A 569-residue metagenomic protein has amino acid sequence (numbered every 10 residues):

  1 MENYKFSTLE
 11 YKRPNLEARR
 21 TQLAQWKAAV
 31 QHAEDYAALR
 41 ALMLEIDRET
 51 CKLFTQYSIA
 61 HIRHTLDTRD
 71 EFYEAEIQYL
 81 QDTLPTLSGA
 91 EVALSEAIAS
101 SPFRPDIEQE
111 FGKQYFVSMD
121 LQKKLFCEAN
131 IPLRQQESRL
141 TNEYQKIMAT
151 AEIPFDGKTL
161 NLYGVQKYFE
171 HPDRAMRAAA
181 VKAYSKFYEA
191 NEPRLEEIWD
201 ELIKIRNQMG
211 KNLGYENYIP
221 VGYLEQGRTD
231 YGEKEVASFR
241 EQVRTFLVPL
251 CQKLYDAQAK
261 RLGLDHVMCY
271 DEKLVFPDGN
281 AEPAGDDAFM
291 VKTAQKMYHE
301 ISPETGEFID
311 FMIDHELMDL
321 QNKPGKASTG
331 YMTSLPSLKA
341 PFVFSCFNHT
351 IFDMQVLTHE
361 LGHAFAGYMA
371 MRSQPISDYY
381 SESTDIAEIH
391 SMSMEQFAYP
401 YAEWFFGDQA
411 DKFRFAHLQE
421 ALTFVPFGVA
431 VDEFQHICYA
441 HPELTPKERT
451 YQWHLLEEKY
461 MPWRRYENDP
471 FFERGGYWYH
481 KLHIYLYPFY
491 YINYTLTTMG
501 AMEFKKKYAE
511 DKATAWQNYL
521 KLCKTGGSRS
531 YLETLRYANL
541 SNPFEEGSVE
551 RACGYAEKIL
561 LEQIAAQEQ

Functional and structural regions predicted by a protein language model:
M1-N280: A well-structured
F116, D120, R228, L357 (+7 more regions): C-terminal, non-catalytic "cap/extension" segments appended to globular domains
R240-L254, P283-D310: Zn2+-dependent metallopeptidase catalytic core
T245-F246, A370, S381-Q409, H417-Q419 (+2 more regions): Post-HExxH zinc-binding segment in Zn-dependent metallohydrolases
E282-D287, L338-T358: Short pre-active-site segment immediately N-terminal to the catalytic Zn-binding motif
K323-T350, G367-Y368: Active-site scaffold of zinc-dependent metalloenzymes
F342-C346, Q374-T384, F413-E420, C438-Y439 (+1 more regions): Short beta-alpha connecting loops at secondary-structure transitions that line or flank enzyme active sites
G362-I376, F397: Catalytic Zn2+-binding segment of zinc metalloproteases
